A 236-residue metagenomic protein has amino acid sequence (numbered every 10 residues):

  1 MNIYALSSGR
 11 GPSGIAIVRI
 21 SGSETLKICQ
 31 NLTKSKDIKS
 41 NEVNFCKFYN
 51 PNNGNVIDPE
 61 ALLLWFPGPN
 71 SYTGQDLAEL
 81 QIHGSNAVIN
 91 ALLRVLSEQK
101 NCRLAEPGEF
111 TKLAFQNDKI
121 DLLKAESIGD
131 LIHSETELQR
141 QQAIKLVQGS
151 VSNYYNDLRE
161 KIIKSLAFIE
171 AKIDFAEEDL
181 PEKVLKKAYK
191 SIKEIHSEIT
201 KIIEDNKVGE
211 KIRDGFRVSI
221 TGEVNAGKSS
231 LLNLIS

Functional and structural regions predicted by a protein language model:
M1-Q141, K145, G149: A glycine-rich (often HGG/GG-containing) alpha/beta subdomain
P12, A16-I20, L32-S35, F168-S236: Conserved G1/Walker A P-loop phosphate-binding module
K119-E198, I202: Long, non-coiled-coil amphipathic alpha-helical linker/lever segments that couple catalytic cores to other domains
